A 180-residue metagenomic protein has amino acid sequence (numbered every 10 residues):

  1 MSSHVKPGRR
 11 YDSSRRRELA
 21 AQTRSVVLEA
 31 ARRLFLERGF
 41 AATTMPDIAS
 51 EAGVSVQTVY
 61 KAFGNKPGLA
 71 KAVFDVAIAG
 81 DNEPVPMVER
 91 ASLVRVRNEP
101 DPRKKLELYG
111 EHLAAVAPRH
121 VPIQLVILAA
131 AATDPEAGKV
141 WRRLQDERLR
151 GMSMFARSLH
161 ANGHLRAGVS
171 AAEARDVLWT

Functional and structural regions predicted by a protein language model:
M1-Q22: N-terminal intrinsically disordered/low-complexity leader segments
R9-R16, R95-E99, D134-G138: A short, mixed-charge helix-start or loop-turn motif at secondary-structure junctions
R17, L165-T180: Short, intrinsically disordered, charge-balanced linker/junction segments flanking boundaries in proteins
T23, K66, A77, Y109 (+3 more regions): Hydrophobic/aromatic residues within well-ordered alpha-helical segments
V26, A30, L34-A72: Helix-turn-helix
V26, A30-R38, A91-V96, I123 (+2 more regions): Solvent-exposed, amphipathic alpha-helical segments
G68, A72, E83-P118: Hydrophobic alpha-helical connector segments
A114-L128, P135-N162, E173-D176: Amphipathic alpha-helical packing segments from all-alpha helical-bundle domains
